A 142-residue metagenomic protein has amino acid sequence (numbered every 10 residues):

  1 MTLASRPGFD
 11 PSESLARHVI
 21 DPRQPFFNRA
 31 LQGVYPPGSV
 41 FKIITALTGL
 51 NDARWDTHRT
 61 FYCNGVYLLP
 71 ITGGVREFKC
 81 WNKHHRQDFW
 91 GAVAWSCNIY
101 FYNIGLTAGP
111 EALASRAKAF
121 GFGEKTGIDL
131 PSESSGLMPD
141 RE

Functional and structural regions predicted by a protein language model:
M1-S39, I44-E142: Beta-lactam-recognizing serine transpeptidase/beta-lactamase-like catalytic domain environment
